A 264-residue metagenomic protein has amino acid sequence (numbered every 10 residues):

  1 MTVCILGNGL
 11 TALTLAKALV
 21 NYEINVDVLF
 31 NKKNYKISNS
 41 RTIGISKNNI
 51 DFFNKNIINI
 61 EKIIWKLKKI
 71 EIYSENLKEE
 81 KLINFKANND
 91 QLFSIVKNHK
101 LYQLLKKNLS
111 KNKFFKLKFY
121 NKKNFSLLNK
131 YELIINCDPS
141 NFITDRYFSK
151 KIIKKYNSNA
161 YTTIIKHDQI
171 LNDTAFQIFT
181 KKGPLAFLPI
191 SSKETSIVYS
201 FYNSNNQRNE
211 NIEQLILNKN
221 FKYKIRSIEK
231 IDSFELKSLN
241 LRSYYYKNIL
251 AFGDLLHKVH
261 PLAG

Functional and structural regions predicted by a protein language model:
M1-T2, Y131: Local beta-strand N-terminus motif with an aromatic residue
V3-C4, N8-K68: Glycine-rich FAD cofactor-binding loop and adjacent beta-loop-alpha segment at the N-terminus of flavoprotein
L6-G7, L29, I135, F252-D254: Active-site flanking residues adjacent to catalytic metal/cofactor-binding acidic residues
T11, P139-F142, L256-H257: Short glycine-rich anion-binding loops that position phosphate/pyrophosphate groups of nucleotides and phosphorylated
A18, N108, I164: Rossmann-fold NAD(P)-dependent oxidoreductase module
D51, I64-F148, I153-N159: Conserved N-terminal helical subregion
D138-F221, R226-I231: Conserved FAD-binding catalytic core of PHBH/FMO-like flavoproteins
N205-G264: FAD/FMN-dependent oxidoreductases across multiple families
